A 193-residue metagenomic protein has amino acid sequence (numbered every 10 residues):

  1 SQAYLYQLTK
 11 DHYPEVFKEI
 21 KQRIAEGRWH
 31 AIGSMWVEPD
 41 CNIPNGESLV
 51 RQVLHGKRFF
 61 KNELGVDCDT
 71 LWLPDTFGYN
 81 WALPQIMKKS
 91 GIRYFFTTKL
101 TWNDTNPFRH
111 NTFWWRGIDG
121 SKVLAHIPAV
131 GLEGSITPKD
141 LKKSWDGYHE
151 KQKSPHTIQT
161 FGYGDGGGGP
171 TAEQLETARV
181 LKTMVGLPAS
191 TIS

Functional and structural regions predicted by a protein language model:
S1-S193: Catalytic-domain carbohydrate-binding cleft regions of carbohydrate-active enzymes
